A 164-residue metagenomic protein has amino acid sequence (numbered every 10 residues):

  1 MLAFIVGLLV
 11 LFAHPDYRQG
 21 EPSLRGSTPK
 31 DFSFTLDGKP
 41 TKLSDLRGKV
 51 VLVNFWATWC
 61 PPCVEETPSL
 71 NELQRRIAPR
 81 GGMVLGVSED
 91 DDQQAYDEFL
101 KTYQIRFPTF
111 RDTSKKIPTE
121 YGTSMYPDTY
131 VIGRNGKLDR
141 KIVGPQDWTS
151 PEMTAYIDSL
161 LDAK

Functional and structural regions predicted by a protein language model:
M1-D31, K164: N-terminal targeting signals for export/organelle localization
D31-V51: A short beta-strand-turn-helix
K49-V51, F55-W59, M125: Short pre-active-site segment immediately N-terminal to redox-active cysteine/selenocysteine motifs in thiol-based
F55-E72: Conserved redox-active cysteine motifs that mediate thiol-disulfide chemistry, especially di-cysteine Cys-X(1-2)-Cys
T67, N71-Q74, Q93-L100, P118 (+2 more regions): Extracytoplasmic/secreted envelope proteins and their assembly/folding machinery, especially bacterial periplasmic
L85, D97-N135, V143: Short, internal strand/loop/helix patches that form the active-site neighborhood or redox-interaction surface
G133-K164: Thiol-/selenol-based redox modules, centered on thioredoxin-like and closely related oxidoreductase domains
